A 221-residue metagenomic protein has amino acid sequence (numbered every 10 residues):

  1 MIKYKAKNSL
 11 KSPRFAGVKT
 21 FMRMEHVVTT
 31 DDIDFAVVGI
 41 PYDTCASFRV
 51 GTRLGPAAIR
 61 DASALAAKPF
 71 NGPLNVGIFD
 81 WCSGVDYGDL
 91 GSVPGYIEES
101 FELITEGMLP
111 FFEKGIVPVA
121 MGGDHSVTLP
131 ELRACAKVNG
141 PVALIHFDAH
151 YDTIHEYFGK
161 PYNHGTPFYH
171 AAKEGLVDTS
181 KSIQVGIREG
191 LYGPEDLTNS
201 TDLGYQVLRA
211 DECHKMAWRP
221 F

Functional and structural regions predicted by a protein language model:
I2-F221: Conserved alpha-helical scaffold segments that buttress catalytic/binding sites
